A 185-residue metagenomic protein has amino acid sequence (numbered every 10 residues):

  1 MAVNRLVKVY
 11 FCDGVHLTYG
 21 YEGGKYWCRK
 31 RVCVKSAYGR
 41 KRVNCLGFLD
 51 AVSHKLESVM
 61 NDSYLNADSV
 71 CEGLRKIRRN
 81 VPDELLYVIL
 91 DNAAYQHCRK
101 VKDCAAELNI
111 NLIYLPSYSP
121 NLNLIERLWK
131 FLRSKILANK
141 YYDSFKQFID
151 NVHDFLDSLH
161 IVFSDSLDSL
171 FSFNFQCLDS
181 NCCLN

Functional and structural regions predicted by a protein language model:
M1-R75, L178-N185: Extended, low-complexity cationic-aromatic segments
R5-V7, E126-N185: C-terminal anion-handling pockets and recognition modules
F11, S58, Y114-P116, A138: Structural signal for conserved beta-strand scaffold positions within catalytic alpha/beta enzyme cores
Y21-K25, K100-K102, I125-R127: Short aromatic-enriched loop/helix-cap "lid" or pocket-rim segments at secondary-structure transitions that line
W27-K30, A106-E107, K130-R133: Short, hinge-like loop/turn segments at secondary-structure boundaries
V32-Y38, L108-L124, Y141: RNase H-like polynucleotidyl transferase catalytic core
S69-I113: RNase H-like DDE/DDD metal-dependent nuclease/strand-transfer catalytic core used by mobile genetic elements
L90-N92, R99, I113-K135, K146-F148: RNase H-like two-metal-ion nuclease catalytic core shared by retroviral integrases and related mobile-element nucleases
